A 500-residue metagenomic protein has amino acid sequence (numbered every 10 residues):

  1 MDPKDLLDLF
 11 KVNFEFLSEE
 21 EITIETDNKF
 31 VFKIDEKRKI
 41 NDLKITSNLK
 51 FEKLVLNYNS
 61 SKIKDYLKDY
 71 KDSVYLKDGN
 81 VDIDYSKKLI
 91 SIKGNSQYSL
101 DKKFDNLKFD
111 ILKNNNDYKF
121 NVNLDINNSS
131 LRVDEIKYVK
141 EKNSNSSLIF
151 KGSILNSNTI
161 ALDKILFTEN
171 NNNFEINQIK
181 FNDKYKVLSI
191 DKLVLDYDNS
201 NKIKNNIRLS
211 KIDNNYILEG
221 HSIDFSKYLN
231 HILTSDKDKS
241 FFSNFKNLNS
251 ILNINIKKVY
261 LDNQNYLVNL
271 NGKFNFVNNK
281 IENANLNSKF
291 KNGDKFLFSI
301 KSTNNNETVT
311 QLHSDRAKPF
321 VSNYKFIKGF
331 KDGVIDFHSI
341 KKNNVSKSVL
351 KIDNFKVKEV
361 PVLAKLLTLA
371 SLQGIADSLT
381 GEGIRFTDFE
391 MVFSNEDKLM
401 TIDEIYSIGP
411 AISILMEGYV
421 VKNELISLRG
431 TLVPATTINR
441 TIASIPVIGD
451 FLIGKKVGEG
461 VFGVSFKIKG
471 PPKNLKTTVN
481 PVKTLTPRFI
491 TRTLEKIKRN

Functional and structural regions predicted by a protein language model:
M1-M400, I405, G409-N500: Membrane-proximal interfacial segments on either side of biological membranes
